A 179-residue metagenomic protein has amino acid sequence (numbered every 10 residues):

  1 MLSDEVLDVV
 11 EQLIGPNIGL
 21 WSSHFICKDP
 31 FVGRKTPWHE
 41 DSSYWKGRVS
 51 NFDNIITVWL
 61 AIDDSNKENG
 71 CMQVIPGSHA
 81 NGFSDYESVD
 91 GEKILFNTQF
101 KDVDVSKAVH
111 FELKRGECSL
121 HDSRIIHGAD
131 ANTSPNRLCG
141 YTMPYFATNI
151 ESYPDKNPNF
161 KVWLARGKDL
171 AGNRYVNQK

Functional and structural regions predicted by a protein language model:
M1-H24, K46-N51: Signature of the catalytic double-stranded beta-helix
V6, V58, I125-I126: Alpha-helical packing segments of well-folded alpha/beta enzyme cores
P16-S23, R34-T36, N54-L60, G70 (+1 more regions): Generic beta-strand structural signal
C27-S43, S123-G128: Conserved short histidine dyad/triad with adjacent acidic residue
K28-P30, I75-G82, L138, P144-E151: Short edge-strand/loop segments of extracellular domains
H39, K46-K67, E112-R115, L120 (+1 more regions): Short, conserved beta-strand element in jelly-roll/cupin
S65-D130, I150: Double-stranded beta-helix
C118-L120, R124-K179: Non-heme Fe(II)/2-oxoglutarate
